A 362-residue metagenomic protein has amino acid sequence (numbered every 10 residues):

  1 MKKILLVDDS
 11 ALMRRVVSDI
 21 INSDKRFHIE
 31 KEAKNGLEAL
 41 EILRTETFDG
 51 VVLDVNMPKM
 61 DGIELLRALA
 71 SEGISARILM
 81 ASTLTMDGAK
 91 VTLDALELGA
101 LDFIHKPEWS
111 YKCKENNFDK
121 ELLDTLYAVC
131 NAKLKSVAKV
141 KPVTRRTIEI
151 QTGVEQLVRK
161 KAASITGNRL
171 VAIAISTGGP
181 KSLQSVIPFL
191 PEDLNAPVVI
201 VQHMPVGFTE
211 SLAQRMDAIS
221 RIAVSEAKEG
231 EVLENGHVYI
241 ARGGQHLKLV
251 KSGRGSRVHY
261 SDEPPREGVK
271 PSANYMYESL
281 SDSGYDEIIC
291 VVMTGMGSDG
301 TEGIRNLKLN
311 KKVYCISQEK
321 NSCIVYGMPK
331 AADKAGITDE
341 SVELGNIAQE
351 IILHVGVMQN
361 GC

Functional and structural regions predicted by a protein language model:
M1-K3: Extreme N-terminal starter segment of soluble prokaryotic enzymes
L5, A11-R26, E32, L37-E38 (+3 more regions): Conserved acid/base catalytic micro-environments in cytosolic active-site loops
